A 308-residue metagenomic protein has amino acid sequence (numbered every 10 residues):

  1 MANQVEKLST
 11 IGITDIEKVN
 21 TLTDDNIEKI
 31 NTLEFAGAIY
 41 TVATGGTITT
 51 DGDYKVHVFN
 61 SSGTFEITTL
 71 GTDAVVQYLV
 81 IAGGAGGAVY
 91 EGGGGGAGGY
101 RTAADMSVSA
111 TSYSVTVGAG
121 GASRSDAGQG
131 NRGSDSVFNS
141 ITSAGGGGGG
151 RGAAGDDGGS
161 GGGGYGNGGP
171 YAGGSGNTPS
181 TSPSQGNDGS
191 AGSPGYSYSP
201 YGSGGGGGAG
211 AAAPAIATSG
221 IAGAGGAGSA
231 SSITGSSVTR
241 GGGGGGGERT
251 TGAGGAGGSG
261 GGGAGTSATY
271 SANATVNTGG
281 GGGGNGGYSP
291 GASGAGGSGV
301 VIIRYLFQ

Functional and structural regions predicted by a protein language model:
M1-A36: Intrinsically disordered, compositionally biased repeat/linker segments
G37-Q308: Low-complexity, glycine/proline-biased repetitive segments and flexible coils/loops
